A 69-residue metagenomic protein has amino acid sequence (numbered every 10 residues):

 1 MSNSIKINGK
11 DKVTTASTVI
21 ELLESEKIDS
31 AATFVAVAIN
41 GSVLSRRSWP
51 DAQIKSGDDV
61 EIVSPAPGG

Functional and structural regions predicted by a protein language model:
M1-G68: Ubiquitin-like/PB1-type beta-grasp interaction modules and other compact soluble beta-rich domains
